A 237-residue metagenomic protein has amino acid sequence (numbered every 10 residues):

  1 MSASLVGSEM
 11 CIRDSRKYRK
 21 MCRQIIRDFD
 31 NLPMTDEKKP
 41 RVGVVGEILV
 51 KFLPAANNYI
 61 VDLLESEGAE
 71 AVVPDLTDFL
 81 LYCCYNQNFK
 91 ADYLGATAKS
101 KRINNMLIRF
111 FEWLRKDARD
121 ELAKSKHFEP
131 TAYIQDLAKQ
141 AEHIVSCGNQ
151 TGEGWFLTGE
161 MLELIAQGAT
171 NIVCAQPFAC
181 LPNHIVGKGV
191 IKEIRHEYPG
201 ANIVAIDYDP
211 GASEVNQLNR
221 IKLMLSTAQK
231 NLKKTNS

Functional and structural regions predicted by a protein language model:
M1-G7, I12: Single conserved hydrophobic/aromatic residue that forms the stacking wall/gate of nucleotide- or nucleobase-binding
D14-T35, G154-T158: Short N-terminal or domain-adjacent regulatory/targeting segments
D30-R41, E163-A169: Glycine-rich phosphate/diphosphate-binding loops that line cofactor/substrate pockets in enzymes
P33-M34, V45-L53: Long, contiguous internal "core" modules enriched in hydrophobic/ aromatic residues
G43-E47, V72-L76, C174-A175, I206: Generic beta-strand/beta-sheet core signal
L53-A69, I134-K234: Hydrophobic alpha/beta core scaffold segments
A55-E160, Q167: Redox- and metal-dependent alpha/beta enzyme cores, enriched for Fe-S-associated oxidoreductases and cofactor-handling
S237: Iron-sulfur (Fe-S) cluster-binding modules
